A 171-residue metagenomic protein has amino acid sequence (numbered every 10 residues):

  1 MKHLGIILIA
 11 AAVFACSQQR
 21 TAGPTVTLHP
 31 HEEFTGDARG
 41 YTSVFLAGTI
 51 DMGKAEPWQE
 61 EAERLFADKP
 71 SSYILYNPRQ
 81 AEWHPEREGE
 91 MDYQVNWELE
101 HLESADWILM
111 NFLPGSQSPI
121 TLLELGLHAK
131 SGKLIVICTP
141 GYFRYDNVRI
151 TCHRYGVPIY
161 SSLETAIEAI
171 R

Functional and structural regions predicted by a protein language model:
M1-H3, L8-T25: Bacterial Sec-dependent signal peptides at the C-terminal "C-region" and cleavage site
C16-R171: Conserved catalytic or regulatory cores that recognize and/or transform ribose-phosphate-containing ligands
